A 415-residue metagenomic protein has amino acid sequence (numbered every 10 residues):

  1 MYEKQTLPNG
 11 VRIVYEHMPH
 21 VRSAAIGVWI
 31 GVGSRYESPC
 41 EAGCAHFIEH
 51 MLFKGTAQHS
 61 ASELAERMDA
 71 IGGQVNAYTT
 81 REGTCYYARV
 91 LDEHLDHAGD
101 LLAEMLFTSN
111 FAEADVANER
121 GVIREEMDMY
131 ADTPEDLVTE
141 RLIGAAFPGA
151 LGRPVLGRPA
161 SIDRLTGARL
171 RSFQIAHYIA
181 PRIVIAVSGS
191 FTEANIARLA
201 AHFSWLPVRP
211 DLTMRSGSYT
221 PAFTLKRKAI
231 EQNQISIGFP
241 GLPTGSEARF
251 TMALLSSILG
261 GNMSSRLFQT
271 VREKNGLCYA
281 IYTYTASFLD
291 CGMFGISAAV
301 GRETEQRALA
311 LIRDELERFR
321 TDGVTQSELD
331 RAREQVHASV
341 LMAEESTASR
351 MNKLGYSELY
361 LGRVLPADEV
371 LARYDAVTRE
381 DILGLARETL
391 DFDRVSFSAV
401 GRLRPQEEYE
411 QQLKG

Functional and structural regions predicted by a protein language model:
M1-R22: N- or domain-start disorder-to-order transition segments that initiate the globular core
T6, H17, E63-P210, M214 (+4 more regions): Charge-rich, well-structured scaffold segments of protease-associated domains
I13-Y15, R22-S23, Y36-S38, E407: Short N-terminal binding/cap micro-motifs at the start of the first secondary-structure element
P19-R22, T80, I230-E231: Short strand-connecting beta-turns/loops that link adjacent beta-strands
A25-R89, G261-L277: M16/MPP (pitrilysin/insulinase) zinc-metallopeptidase core fold and M16-derived inactive scaffolds
G27, P210-R266, L403: His/Glu-based metal-binding/catalytic segments typifying zinc-dependent metallopeptidases
Y36-G43, P243-L255, L259, M263 (+2 more regions): Short alpha-helix boundary/capping segments
